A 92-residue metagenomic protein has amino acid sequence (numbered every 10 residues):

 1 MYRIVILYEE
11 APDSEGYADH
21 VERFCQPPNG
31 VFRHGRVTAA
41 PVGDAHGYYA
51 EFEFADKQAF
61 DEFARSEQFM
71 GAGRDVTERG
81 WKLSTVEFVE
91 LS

Functional and structural regions predicted by a protein language model:
M1-R65, V86-S92: Short S/T/G/P-rich N-terminal loop/turn motif that feeds into the first structured element of a domain
F24, D75-R79: Short, conserved catalytic or adaptor-binding loops enriched in Gly and charged residues
A64, G73-V76: Short, flexible helix/strand-to-coil boundary loops that buttress conserved ligand/catalytic motifs in alpha/beta
S66, R79-G80: A basic- and aromatic-enriched beta-loop-alpha substructure that forms the phosphate/nucleotide- and DNA/RNA-contacting
